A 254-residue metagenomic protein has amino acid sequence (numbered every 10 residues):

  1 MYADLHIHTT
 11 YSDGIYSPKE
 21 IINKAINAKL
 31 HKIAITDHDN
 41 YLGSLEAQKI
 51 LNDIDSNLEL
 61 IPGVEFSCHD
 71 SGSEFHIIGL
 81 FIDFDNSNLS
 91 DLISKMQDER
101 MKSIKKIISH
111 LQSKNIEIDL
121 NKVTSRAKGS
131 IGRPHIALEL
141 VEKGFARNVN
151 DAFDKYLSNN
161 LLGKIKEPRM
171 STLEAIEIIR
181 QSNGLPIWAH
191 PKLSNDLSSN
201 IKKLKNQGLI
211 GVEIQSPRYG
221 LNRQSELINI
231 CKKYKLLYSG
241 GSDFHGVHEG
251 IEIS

Functional and structural regions predicted by a protein language model:
M1-S73, K155-K164, M170-G250: An N-terminally biased module of ancient metal coordination in phosphate/nucleic-acid-related enzymes
E20, H31, H38-K106, H110 (+2 more regions): Mid-domain alpha/beta scaffold segments of enzyme catalytic cores
I77-G79, L140, V212: Generic structural hydrophobic/aromatic packing signal, biased to beta-strands
M101-S109, K114-N195: Divalent metal-binding pocket/active-site signature
